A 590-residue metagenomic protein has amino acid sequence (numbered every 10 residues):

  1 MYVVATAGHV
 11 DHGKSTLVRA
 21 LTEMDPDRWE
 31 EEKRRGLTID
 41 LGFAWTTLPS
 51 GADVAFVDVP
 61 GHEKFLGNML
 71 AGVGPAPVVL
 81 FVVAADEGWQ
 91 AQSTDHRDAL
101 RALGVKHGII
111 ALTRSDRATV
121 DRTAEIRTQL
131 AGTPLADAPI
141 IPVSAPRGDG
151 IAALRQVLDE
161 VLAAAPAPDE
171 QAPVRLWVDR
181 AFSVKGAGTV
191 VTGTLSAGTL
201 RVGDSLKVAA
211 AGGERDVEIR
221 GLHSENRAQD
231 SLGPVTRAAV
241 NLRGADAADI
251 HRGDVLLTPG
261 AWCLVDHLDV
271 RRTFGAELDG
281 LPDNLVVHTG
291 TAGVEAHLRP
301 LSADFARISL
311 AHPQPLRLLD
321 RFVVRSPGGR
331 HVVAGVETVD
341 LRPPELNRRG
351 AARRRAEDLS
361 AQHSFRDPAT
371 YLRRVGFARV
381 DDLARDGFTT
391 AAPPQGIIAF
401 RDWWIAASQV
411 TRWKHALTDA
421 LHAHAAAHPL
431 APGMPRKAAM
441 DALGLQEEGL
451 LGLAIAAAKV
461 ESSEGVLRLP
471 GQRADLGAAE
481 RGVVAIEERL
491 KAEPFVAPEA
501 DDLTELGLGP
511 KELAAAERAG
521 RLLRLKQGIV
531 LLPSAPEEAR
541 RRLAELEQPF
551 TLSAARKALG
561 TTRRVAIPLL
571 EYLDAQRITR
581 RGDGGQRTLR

Functional and structural regions predicted by a protein language model:
M1-V59: Conserved G1/Walker A P-loop phosphate-binding module
V4-G8, H12-A20, K64-L70, G88-A91 (+1 more regions): P-loop/Walker A NTP-binding module and the surrounding RecA-like catalytic core of P-loop NTPases
T6, R117-R122, T128-L130, P139 (+4 more regions): C-terminal effector modules of nucleic-acid-centric enzymes and ribosome-associated factors
V10, L37-I39, W45-S50, A71-P75 (+2 more regions): Conserved catalytic network of the ASCE P-loop NTPase/AAA+ motor domain
D53, V59-K64, V73-T123, L503: Conserved Switch II/interswitch segment of TRAFAC-class P-loop GTPases
H62-E63, D86-Q90, V105, R114-T119 (+6 more regions): Conserved nucleotide-binding/hydrolysis micro-motifs of P-loop NTPases
S115, T128-A276: Conserved catalytic-core segments of large NTP-driven translation/proteostasis enzymes
